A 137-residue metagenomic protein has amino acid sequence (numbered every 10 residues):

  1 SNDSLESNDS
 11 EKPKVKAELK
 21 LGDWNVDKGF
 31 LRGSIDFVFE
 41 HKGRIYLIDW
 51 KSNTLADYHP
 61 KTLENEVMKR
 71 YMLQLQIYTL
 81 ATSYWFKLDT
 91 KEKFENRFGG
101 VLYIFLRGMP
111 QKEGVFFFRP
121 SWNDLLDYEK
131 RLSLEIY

Functional and structural regions predicted by a protein language model:
S1-Y137: Structural signature of nuclease core domains in nucleic-acid processing machines
